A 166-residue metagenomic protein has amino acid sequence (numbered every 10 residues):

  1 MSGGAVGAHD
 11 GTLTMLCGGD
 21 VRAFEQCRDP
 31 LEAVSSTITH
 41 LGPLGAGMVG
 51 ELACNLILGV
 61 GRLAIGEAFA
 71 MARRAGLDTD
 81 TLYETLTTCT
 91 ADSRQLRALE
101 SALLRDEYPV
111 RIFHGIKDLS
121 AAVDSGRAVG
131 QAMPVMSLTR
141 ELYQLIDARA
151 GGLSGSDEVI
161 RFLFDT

Functional and structural regions predicted by a protein language model:
M1-G59: Rossmann-fold dinucleotide-binding core
A46-L163: Helical "substrate-binding/catalytic lid" subdomain of Rossmann-like NAD(P)-dependent dehydrogenases/reductases
